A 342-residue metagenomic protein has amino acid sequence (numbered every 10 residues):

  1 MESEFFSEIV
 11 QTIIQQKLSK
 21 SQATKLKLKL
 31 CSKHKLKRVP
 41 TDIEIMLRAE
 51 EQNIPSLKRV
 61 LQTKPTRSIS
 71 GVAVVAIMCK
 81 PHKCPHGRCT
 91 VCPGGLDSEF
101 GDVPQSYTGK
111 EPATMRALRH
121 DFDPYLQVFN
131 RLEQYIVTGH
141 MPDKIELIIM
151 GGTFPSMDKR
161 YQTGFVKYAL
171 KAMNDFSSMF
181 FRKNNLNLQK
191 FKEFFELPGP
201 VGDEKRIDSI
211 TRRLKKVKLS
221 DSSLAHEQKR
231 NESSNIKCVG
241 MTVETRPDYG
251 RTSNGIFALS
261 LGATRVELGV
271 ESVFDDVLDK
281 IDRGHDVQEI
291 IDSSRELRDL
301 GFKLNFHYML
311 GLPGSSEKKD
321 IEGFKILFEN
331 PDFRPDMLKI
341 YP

Functional and structural regions predicted by a protein language model:
M1-V217: Flexible, acidic/Gly-rich N-terminal and inter-domain linker regions that tether and position cofactor-handling modules
I54-R59, V91-F100, L132-H140, D221-L224 (+3 more regions): Short, functional N-terminal and low-complexity linear motifs
R67-D97, G311-M337, P342: Gly/lys/ser-thr-rich phosphate-binding loops in alpha/beta enzymes that coordinate phosphoanhydride or phosphate groups
K110-L126, L147, G151-M173, F181-N305 (+1 more regions): Conserved non-cysteine loop/helix-boundary elements of the Radical SAM core domain that shape
